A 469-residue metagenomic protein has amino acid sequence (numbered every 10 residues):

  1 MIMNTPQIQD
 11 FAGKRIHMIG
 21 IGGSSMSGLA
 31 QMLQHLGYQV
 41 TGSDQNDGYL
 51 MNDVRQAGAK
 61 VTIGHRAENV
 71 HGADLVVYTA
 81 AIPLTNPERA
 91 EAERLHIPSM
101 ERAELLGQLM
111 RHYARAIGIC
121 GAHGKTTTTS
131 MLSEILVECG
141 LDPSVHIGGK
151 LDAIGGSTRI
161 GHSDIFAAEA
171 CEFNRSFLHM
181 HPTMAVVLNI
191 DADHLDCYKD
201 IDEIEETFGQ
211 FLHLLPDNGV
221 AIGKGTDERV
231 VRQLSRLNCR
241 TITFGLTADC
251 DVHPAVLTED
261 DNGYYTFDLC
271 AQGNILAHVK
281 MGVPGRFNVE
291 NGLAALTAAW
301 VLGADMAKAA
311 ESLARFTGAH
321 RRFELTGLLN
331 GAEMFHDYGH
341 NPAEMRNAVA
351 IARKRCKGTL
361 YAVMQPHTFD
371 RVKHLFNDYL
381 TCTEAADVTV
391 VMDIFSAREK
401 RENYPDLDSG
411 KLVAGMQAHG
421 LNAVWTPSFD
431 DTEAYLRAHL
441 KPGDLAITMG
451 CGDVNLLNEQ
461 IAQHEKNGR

Functional and structural regions predicted by a protein language model:
M1-E101, L105, C250, V256 (+4 more regions): N-terminal leader/targeting and accessory segments in enzymes
T5-H17, S25, L29-L36, Y113 (+3 more regions): Nucleotide phosphate-binding/pyrophosphate-handling subdomain across enzymes that bind or process nucleotide phosphates
Q7-Q9, M32-H35, R55, N69 (+6 more regions): Phosphate-binding loop of NTP-binding sites
M18, G42, V145, A185 (+5 more regions): Structural beta-sheet core signal
Y38-Q45, A221-G225, A362-M364, A386-R398: Short internal beta-strands
S43-D44, T62-H65, M100-G107, H146-G149 (+4 more regions): Beta-strand->loop->alpha-helix junctions that form or flank phosphate-binding loops in nucleotide-handling enzymes
V70-L75, D164, P442-D444: Short acidic/histidine-rich motifs immediately flanking catalytic phosphotransfer sites in two-component signaling
L380-P442: C-terminal helical cap/extension that packs against the catalytic core of soluble nucleotide-cofactor enzymes
